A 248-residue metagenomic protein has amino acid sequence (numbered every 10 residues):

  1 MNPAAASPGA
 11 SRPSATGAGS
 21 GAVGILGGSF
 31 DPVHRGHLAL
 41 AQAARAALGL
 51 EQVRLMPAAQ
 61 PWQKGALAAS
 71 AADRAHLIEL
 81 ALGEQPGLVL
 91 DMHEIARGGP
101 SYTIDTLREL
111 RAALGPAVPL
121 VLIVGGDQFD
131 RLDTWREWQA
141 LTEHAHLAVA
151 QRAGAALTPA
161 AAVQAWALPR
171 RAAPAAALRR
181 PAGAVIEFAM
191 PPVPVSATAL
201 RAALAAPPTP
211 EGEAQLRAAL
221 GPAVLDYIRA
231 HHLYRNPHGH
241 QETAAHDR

Functional and structural regions predicted by a protein language model:
M1-R248: Nucleotidyltransferase catalytic core that binds NTPs
